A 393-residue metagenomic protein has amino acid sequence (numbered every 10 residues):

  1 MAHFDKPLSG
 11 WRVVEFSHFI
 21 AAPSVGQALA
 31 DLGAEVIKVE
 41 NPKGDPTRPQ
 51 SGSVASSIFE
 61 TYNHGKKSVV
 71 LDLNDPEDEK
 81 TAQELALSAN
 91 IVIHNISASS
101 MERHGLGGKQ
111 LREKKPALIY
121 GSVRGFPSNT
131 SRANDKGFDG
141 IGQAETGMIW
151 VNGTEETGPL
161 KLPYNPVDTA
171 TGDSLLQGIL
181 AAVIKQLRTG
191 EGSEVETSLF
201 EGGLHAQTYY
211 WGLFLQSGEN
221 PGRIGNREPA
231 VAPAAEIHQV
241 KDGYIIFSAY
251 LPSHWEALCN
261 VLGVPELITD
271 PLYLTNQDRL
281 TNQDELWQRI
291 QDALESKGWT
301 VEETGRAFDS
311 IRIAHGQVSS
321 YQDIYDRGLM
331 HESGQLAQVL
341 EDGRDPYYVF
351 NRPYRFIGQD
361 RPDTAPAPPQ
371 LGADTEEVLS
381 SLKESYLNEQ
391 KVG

Functional and structural regions predicted by a protein language model:
M1-E191, Q370, D374-G393: N-terminal helix-loop segment corresponding to the beta1-alpha1 unit of nucleotide/adenylate-binding folds
M1-R12, Q239-V240, S319, D323-G393: Terminal low-complexity tails and localization/encapsulation signals of metabolic enzymes
K43, G125-P127, L199-L204, D242-Y244 (+3 more regions): Glycine-rich beta-alpha junction loops
P49, D135, F214-G225, L262 (+2 more regions): Short, surface-exposed loop/helix-turn segments at secondary-structure junctions that function as lids/hinges flanking
S128, E156-Y164, L187-G203, R223-A230 (+1 more regions): Conserved Rossmann-fold dehydrogenase catalytic segment
T157-V167, Q239-G243, Q359-P362: Flexible glycine/proline-enriched surface loops and loop-helix/loop-strand junctions
G172-G192, H205, Y209-S217, C259-E266: Oxidoreductase and adenylate-handling cofactor-binding alpha/beta cores
P233-I311, H315: Aromatic-enriched alpha-helical interface/lid elements that frame and gate functional surfaces
